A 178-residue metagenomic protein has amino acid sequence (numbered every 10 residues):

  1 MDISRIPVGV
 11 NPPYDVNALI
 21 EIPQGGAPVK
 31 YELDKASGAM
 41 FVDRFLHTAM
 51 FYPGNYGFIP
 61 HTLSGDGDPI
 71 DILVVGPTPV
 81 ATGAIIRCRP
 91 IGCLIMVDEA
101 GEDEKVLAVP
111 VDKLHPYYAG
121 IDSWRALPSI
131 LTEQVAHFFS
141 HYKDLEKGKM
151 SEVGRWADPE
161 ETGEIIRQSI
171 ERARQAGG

Functional and structural regions predicted by a protein language model:
M1-G178: Hydrophobic N-terminal alpha-helices or hydrophobic patches in metabolic proteins across all domains of life
